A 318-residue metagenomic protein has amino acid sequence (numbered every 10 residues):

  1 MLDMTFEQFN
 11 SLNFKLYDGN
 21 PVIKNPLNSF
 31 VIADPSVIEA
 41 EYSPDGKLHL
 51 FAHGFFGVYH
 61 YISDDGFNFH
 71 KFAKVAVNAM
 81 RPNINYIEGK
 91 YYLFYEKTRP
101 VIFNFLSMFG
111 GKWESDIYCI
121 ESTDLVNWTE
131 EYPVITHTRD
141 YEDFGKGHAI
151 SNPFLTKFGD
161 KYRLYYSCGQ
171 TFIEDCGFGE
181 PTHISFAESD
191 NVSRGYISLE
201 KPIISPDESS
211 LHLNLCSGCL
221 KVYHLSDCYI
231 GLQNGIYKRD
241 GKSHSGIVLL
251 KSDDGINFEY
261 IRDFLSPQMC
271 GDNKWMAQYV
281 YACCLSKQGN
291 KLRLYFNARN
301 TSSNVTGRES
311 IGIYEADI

Functional and structural regions predicted by a protein language model:
M1-H148, T156-L213, Y223-M276, K287-I318: Beta-rich carbohydrate-recognition and catalytic domains
P153: Active-site lining segments of carbohydrate-active enzymes
G218: A carbohydrate-recognition surface predominantly in extracellular/luminal proteins
Y281-C284: C-terminal structured domain segments
